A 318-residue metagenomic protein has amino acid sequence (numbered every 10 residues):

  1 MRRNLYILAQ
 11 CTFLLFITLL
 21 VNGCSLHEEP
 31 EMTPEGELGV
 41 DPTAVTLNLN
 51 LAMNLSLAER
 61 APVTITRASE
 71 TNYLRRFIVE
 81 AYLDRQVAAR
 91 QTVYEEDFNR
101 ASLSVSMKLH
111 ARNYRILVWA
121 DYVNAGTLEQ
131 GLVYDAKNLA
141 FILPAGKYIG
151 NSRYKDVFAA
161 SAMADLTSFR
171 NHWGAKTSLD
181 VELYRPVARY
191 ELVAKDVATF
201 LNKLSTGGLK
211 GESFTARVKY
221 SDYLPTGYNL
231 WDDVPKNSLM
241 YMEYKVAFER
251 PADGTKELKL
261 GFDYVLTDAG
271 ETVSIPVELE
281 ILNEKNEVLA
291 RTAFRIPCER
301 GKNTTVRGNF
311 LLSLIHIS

Functional and structural regions predicted by a protein language model:
R2-T12: Bacterial N-terminal signal peptides that target proteins for export
N22-G23: C-terminal motif of bacterial Sec signal peptides marking the signal peptidase cleavage site
L26, D97-N99, N124-S178, K245-F248 (+1 more regions): Structured interaction patches on ligand/partner-binding surfaces of diverse proteins
E29-D41: Short, low-complexity, disordered segments immediately C-terminal to signal peptides in bacterial exported proteins
D41-L49, A188-Y190: Structural beta-strand segments of beta-rich domains
N48-E70, A194-N202: Short amphipathic, basic-aromatic surface patches that mediate peripheral association with negatively charged
A68-G131, N202-K302: Tryptophan-paired
I315-I317: Conserved small/polar residues in nucleotide/adenosyl-binding loops
